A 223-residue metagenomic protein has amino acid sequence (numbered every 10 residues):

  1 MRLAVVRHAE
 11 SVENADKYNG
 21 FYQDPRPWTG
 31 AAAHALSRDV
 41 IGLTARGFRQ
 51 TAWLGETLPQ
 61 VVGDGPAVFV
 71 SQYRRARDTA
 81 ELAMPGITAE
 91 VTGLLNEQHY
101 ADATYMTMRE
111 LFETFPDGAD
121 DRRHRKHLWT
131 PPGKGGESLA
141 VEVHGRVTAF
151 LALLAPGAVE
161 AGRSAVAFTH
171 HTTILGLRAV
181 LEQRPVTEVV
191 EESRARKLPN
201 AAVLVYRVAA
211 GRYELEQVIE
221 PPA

Functional and structural regions predicted by a protein language model:
M1, D64-P66, V159-A165: Short coil/turn segments at beta-strand junctions that form active-site/ligand-binding loops
M1-G65, A210-A223: An N-terminal RHG(E/S)-centered segment typical of histidine phosphatases
L3-A4, S11-E13, A45-D120, T187 (+1 more regions): Phosphate-coordination/substrate-recognition cap region in phosphate-metabolizing enzymes
A9-V12, Y73-A76, N96-E97, H171-I174 (+2 more regions): Short, solvent-exposed loop/turn segments at secondary-structure junctions
A33-G42, A119-V141: Short glycine/proline- and acidic residue-enriched helix-loop micro-motifs that form flexible lids or anion-recognition
A52-P59, H144-P156: Generic structural signal for well-ordered alpha-helical scaffold segments
R77, P85, T148-E214: Active-site-adjacent alpha-helix immediately C-terminal to a catalytic or transition-state-stabilizing loop
M108-R123, A210-A223: A polyampholytic, Gly/Pro-enriched intrinsically disordered region
